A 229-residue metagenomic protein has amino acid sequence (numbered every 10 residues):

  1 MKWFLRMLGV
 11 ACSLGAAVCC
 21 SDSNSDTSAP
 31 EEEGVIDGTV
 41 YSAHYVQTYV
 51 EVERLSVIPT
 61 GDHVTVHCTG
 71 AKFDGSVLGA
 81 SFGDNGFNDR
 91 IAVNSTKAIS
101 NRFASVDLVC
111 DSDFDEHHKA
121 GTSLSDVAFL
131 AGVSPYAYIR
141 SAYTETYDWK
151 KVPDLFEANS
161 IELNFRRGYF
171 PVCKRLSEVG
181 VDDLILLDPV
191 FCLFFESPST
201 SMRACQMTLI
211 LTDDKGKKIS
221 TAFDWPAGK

Functional and structural regions predicted by a protein language model:
M1-L8: Bacterial N-terminal signal peptides that target proteins for export
G9-L14: Hydrophobic helical h-region of N-terminal Sec-dependent signal peptides in bacterial secretory/periplasmic proteins
A16-C19: C-terminal motif of bacterial Sec signal peptides marking the signal peptidase cleavage site
S21-K229: Non-catalytic macromolecular-recognition regions in eukaryotic signaling proteins
